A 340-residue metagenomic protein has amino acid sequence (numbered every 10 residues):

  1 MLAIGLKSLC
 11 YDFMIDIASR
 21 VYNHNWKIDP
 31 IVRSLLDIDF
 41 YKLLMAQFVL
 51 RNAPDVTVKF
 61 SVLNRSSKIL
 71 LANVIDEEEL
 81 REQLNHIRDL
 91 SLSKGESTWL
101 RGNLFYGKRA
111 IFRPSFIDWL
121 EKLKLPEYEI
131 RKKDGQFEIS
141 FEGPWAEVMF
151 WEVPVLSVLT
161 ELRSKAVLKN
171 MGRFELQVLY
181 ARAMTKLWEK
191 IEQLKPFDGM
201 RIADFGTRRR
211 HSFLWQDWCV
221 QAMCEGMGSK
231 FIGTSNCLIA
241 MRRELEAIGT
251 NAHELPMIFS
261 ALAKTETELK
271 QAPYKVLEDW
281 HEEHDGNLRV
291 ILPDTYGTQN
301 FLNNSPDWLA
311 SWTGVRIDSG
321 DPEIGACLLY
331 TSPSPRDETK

Functional and structural regions predicted by a protein language model:
L2-V276, H281-E283: Ordered alpha/beta subdomains of enzyme catalytic regions
A252-A326: Glycine- and Gly-Pro-enriched alpha-helical subdomains that act as flexible, kink-prone "lid/hinge" or packing modules
Y330-P335: Conserved small/polar residues in nucleotide/adenosyl-binding loops
